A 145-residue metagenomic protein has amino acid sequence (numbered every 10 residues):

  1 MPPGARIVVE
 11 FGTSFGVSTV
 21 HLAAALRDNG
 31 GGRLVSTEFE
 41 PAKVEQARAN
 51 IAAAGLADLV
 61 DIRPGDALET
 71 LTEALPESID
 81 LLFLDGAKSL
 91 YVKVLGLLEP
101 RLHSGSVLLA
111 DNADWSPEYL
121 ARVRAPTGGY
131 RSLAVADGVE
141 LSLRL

Functional and structural regions predicted by a protein language model:
A5-S14: Conserved class I S-adenosyl-L-methionine
I7, R33, G105-V107: Short glycine-centered segments of the SAM/dcSAM-binding site in methyltransferase folds
T19-A23: Conserved SAM-dependent methyltransferase scaffold
L26-R27, L56, L102-S104: Helix-to-beta-strand junctions that scaffold the AdoMet/dcAdoMet cofactor pocket in Class I SAM-dependent enzymes
G31-E38: Conserved SAM-binding motif I beta-strand of class I
E40-E77: S-adenosyl-L-methionine
E77-L84, S106-V107: Short SAM/SAH-binding signature in class I
K88-L145: C-terminal substrate-binding/active-site "lid" region of AdoMet-derived donor-dependent transferases
